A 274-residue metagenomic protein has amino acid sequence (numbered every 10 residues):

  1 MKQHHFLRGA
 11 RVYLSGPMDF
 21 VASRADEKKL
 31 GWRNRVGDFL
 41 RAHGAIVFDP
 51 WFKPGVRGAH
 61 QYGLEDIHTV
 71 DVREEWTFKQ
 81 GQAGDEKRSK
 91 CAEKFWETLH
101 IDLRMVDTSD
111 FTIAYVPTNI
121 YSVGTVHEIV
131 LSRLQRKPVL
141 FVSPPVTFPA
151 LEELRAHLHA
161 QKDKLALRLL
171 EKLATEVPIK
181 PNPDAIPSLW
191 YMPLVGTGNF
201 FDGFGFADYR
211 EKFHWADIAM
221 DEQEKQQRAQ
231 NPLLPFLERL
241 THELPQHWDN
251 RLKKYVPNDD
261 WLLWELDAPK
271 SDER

Functional and structural regions predicted by a protein language model:
M1-R274: Conserved catalytic or regulatory cores that recognize and/or transform ribose-phosphate-containing ligands
